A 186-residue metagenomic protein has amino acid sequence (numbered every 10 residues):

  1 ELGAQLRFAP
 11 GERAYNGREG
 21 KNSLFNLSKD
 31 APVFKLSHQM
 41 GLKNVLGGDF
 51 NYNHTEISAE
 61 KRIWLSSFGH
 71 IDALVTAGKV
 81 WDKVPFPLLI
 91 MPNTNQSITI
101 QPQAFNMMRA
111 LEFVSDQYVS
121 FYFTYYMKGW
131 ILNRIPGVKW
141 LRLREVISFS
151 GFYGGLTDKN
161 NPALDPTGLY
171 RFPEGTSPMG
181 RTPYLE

Functional and structural regions predicted by a protein language model:
E1-E186: Exposed, low-structure sequence patches enriched in small/polar residues
